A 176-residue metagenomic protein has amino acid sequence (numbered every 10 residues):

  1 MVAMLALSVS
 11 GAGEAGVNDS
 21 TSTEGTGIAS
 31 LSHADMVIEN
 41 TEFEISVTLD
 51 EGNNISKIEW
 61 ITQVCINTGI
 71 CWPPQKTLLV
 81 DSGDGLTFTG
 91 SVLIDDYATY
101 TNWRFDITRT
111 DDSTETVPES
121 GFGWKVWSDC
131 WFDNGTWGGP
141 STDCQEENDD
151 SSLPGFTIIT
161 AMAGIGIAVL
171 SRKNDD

Functional and structural regions predicted by a protein language model:
M1-L5: Sec-dependent N-terminal signal peptides
A6-D150, K173-D176: Glycan-association/targeting regions that enable binding to alpha-glucans and other polysaccharides
G85, T160-A163: Residue-level signal for tight coil/turn positions that link beta-strands
E146-T160: Juxtamembrane/start-of-transmembrane alpha-helix segments at the extracytoplasmic/lumenal side of membrane anchors
M162-D176: C-terminal membrane-anchoring or membrane-association module
